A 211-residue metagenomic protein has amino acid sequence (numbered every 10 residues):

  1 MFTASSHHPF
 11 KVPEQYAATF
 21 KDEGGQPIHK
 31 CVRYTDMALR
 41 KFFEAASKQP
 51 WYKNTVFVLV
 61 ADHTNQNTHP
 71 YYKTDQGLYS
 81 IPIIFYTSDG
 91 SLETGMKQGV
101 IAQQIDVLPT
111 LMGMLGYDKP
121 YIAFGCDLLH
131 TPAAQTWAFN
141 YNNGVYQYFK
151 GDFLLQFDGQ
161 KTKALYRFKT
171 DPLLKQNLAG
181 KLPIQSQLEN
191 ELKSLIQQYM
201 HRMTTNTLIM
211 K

Functional and structural regions predicted by a protein language model:
M1-K211: Solvent-exposed soluble domains appended to multi-pass membrane proteins
